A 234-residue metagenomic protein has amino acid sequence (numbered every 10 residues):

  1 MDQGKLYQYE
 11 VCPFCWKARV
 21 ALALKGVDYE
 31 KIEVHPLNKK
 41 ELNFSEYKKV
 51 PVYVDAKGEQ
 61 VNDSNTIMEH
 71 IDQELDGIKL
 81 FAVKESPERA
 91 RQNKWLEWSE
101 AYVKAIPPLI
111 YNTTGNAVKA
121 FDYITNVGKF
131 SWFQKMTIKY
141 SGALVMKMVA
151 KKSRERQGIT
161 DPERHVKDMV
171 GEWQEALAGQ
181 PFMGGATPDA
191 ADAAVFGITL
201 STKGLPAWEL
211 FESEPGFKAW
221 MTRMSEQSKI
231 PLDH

Functional and structural regions predicted by a protein language model:
M1-F133: GST-like domain detector, emphasizing the conserved glutathione-binding G-site in the N-terminal thioredoxin-like
K31, A186, D233-H234: A generic structural-conservation signal
M68, D72, N93-L96, K167-Q174 (+2 more regions): Non-transmembrane alpha-helical segments in soluble domains of secreted/periplasmic/extracellular proteins
K104-A219: GST-like fold's C-terminal all-alpha helical module
F217-H234: C-terminal active-site "lid" helix and adjoining low-complexity regulatory extension at the edge of ATP-using catalytic
